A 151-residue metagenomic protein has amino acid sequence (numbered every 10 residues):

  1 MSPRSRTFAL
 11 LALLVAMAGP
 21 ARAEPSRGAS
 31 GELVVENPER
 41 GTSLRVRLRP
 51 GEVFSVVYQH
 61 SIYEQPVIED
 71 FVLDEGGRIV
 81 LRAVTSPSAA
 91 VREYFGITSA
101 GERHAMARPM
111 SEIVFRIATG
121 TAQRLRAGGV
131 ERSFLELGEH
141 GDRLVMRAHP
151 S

Functional and structural regions predicted by a protein language model:
M1, L13, G76: Residue-level marker of positions within ordered structural domains that often coincide with functionally constrained
M1-F8: Bacterial N-terminal signal peptides that target proteins for export
A9-M17: Bacterial N-terminal signal peptides
A18-E24: N-terminal membrane-targeting segments
E24-S86: N-terminal secretory signal peptides
F54, D74-S151: Mature, soluble, non-transmembrane domains
